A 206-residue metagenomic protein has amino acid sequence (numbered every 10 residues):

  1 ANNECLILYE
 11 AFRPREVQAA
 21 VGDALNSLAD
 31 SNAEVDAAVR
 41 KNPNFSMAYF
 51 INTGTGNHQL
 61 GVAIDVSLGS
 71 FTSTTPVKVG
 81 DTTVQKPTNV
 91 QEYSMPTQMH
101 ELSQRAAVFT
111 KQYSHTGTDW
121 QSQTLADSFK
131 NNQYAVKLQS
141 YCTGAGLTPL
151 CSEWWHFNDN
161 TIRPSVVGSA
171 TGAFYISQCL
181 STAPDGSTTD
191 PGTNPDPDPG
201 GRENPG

Functional and structural regions predicted by a protein language model:
A1-G186: Cell-envelope/glycan interface and biosynthesis
D185-G206: Ser/Thr/Gly/Pro-rich low-complexity, disordered linker/stalk segments of secreted and cell-surface proteins
